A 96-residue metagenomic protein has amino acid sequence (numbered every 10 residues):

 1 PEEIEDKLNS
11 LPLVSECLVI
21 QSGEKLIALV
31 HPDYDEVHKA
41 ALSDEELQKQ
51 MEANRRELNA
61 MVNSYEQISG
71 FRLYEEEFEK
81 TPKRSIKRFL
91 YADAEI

Functional and structural regions predicted by a protein language model:
P1-K7, E36-E46, N63-I68, S85: Adenylate-forming
D6, K49, D93: Replace "anionic and nucleotidyl ligands
D6, P12, P82: Short alpha-helical basic/polar micro-motif
S10-Y34, N59-A60: C-terminal boundary motif of the adenylate-forming
E16, E24, R55-I96: Conserved C-terminal "lid"/linker of ANL adenylate-forming enzymes
Q21, D33-H38, E76-K80: A short, flexible beta-alpha/helix-coil linker loop
Y34-A41, A92-I96: Short alpha-helical interface patches
D44-R55: Well-ordered, non-membrane alpha-helical segments in soluble/globular domains
